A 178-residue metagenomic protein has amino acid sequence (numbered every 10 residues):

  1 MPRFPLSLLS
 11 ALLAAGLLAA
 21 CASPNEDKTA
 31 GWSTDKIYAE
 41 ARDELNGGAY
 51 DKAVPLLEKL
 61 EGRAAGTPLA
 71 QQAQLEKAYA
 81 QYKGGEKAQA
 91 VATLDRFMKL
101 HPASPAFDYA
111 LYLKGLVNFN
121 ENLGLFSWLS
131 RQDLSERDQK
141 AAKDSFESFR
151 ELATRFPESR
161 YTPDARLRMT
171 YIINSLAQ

Functional and structural regions predicted by a protein language model:
P2-P5, L17-Q178: Acidic, polar-rich low-complexity tracts and alpha-helical solenoid repeat scaffolds
L6-L13: Sec-dependent N-terminal signal peptides
